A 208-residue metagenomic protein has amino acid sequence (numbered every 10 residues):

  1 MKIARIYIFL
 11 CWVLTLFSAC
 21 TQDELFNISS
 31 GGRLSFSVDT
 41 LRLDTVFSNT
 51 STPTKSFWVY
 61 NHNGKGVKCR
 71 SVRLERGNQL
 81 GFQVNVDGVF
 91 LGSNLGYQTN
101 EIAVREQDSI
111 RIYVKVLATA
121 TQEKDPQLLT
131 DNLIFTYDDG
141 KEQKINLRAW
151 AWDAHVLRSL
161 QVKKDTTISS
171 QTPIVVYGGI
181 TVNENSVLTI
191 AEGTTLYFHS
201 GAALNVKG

Functional and structural regions predicted by a protein language model:
L16-A19: C-terminal motif of bacterial Sec signal peptides marking the signal peptidase cleavage site
T21-R42, H62-K115, A120: Surface-exposed binding patches on compact interaction domains or structured appendages
F26, I145-T167, Q171: Low-complexity, Pro/Ser/Thr- and charge-rich linker/hinge segments at domain boundaries
D44-T45, Q98-V104, F135, Y177-I180: Beta-strand-rich interaction surfaces with strong enrichment in secreted/lumenal proteins
T52-H62: Core beta-strand segments of extracellular beta-sandwich domains
A120-D153: Terminal connector regions
S169-G208: Extracellular beta-helix/beta-solenoid repeat scaffolds
